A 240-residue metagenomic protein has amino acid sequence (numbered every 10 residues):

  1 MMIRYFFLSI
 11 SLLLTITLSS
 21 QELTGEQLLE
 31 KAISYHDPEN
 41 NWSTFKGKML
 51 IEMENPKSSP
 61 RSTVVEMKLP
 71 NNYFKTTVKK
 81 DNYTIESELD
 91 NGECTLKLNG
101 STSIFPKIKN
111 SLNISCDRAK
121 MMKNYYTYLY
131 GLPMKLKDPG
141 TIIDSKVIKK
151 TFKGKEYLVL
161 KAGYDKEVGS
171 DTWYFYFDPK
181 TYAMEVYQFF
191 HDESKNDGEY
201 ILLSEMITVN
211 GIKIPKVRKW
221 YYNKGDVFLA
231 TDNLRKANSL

Functional and structural regions predicted by a protein language model:
M1-I3: N-terminal secretory signal peptides that target proteins for export/translocation
Y5-T15: Sec-dependent N-terminal signal peptides
Q21-Q27, L96-E167, S194-D197: Flexible, processing/modification-adjacent segments and terminal tails in exported/periplasmic/extracellular proteins
T24, K31, Y35-E39, N82-T84 (+3 more regions): Intrinsically disordered terminal and processing segments
Q27, S34-I104, G140-D144, I148: N-terminal mature ectodomain segment of secretory-pathway/periplasmic proteins
L69-T76, T95-K97, S115-R118, T208-I212 (+1 more regions): Short, surface-exposed linear segments at secondary-structure transitions and domain or protein termini
T151-L240: Gly/Pro-enriched, hydrophobic low-complexity segments that function as extracytoplasmic propeptides/linkers
